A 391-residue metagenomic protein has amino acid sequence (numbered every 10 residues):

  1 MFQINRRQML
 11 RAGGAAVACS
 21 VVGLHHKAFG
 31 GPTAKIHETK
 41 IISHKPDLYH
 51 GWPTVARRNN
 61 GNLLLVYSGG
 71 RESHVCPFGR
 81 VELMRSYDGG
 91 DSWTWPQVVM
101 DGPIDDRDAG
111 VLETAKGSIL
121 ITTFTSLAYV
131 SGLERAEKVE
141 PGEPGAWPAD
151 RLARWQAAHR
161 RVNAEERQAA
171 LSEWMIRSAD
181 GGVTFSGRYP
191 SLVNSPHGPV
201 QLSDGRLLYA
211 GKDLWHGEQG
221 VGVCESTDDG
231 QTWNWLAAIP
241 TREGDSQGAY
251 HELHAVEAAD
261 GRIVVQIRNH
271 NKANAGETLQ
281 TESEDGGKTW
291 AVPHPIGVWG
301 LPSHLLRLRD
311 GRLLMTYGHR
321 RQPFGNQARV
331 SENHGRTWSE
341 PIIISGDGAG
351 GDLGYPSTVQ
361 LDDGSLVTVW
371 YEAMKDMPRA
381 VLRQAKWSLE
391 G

Functional and structural regions predicted by a protein language model:
F2, Q8-A28: N-terminal export signals
F29-G391: Asp-box/BNR beta-propeller blade signature and adjacent active/binding-site loops in extracellular glycan-interacting
